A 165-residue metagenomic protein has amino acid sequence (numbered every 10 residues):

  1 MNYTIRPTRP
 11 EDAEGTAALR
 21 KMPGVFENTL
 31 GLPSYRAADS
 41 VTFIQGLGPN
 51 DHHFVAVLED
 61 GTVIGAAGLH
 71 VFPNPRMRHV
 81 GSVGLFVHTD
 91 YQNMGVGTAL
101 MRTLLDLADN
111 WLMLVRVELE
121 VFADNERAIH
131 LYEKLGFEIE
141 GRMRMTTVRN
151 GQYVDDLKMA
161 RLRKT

Functional and structural regions predicted by a protein language model:
Y3, P10, T29-D90, M101-R102 (+2 more regions): Acetyl-CoA-dependent GNAT
T4-A18: A short beta-loop-alpha structural element at the N-terminal edge of CoA-dependent acyl/N-acetyltransferase catalytic
A18-S34: Helix-loop element at the rim of GNAT/NAT acetyltransferase active sites that forms part of the acceptor-substrate
V55, G68, S82-F86, G95 (+3 more regions): Conserved beta-strand segments that form the floor/walls of ligand-binding pockets within enzyme and binding domains
M94, T98-A99, N110, A123-G141: Conserved active-site alpha-helix within GNAT-family acetyltransferase domains
N110-E120: Conserved GNAT acetyl-CoA-binding A-motif
F122-I129, M145-T165: C-terminal "cap" of GNAT-fold acetyltransferases
